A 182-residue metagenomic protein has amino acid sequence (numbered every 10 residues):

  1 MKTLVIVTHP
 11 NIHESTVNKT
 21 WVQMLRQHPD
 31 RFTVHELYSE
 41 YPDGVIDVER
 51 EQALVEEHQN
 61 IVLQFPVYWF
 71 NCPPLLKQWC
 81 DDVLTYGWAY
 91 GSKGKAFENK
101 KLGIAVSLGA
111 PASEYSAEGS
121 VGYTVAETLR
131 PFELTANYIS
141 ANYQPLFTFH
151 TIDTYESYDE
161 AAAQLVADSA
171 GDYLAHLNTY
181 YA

Functional and structural regions predicted by a protein language model:
M1-H35, A167-A175: N-terminal beta1-alpha1 ligand-phosphate binding loop
L4-I6, T33-H35, V62, G103-A105 (+1 more regions): Hydrophobic/aromatic beta-strand patches that form the interior of the parallel beta-sheet core in alpha/beta enzyme
T16-T20, I46, P74-Q78: Generic recognition of short, well-ordered alpha-helical segments
V17-Q27, E127-I139: Short, solvent-exposed amphipathic alpha-helices that sit in or adjacent to ligand/effector-binding or catalytic
F32-V55: N-terminal beta-loop-helix "entrance" segment that forms/cooperates in small-molecule cofactor or anionic ligand
Y41, Y115-Y123, Y158-A162: Surface-exposed cleft-lining segments at the edges of enzyme active sites
E49-E133: Helix-loop-strand module that forms the ligand-binding subsite of alpha/beta enzymes
E133-A182: Glycine-rich phosphate/pyrophosphate-binding loop and the adjoining helix
